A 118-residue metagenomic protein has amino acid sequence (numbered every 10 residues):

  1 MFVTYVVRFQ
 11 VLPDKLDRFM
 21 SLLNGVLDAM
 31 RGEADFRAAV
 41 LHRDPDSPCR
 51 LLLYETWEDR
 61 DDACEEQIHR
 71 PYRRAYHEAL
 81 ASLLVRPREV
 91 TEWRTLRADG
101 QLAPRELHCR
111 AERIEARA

Functional and structural regions predicted by a protein language model:
M1, V40-C49, H77-A118: Glycine-rich beta-strand-turn "strand-cap" elements at beta-sheet edges
M1-V3, D17-R18, A34-F36: Short, flexible segments with low predicted structural confidence
F2-Q10, V40-H69, L107-R110: Short, well-ordered beta-strand segments in beta-rich or mixed alpha/beta enzyme and ligand-binding folds
Q10-M20: Short, surface-exposed ligand-recognition loops at beta-strand->loop->(often short) alpha-helix junctions that present
V11-P13, E58-D59, R94-R97: Non-catalytic surface loops within mature trypsin-like serine protease
K15-D17, D61-A63, A98-Q101: Residue-level signal for secondary-structure boundary sites
G25-R37, T56-T91: An amphipathic, aromatic/His-enriched active-site/gating alpha helix that lines ligand/cofactor pockets
